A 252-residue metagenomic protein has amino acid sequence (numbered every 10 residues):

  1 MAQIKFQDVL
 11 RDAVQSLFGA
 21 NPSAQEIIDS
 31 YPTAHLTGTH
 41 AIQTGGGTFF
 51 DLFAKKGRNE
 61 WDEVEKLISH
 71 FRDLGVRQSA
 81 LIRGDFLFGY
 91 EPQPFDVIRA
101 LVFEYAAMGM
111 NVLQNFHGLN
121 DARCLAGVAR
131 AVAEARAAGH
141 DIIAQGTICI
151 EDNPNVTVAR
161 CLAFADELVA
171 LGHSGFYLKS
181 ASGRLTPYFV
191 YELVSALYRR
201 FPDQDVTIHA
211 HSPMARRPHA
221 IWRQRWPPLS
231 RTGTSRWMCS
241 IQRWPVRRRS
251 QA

Functional and structural regions predicted by a protein language model:
I4-D12, F18, H40-T44, V76-F88 (+6 more regions): Hydrophobic faces of well-ordered beta-strands that scaffold small-molecule active sites in alpha/beta enzyme cores
S16-A24: Short, polar loop/linker segments at the starts of domains and inter-domain junctions
A24-A34: Short catalytic helix/loop segments, enriched in acidic residues and glycine and frequently bearing histidine
Y31, V102, A129, C161 (+4 more regions): Generic hydrophobic/aromatic pocket-lining and core-packing "Φ" positions
H35, A106, V169, W226 (+1 more regions): Non-catalytic positions within long, well-ordered alpha-helices that form the structural scaffold/packing of enzyme
A41, G46-A135, D141-V169, S182-T186: Active-site beta->alpha loop and helix N-cap motifs at the rims of alpha/beta catalytic domains
G175, A181-A252: Catalytic alpha/beta core domains of metabolic enzymes, predominantly
